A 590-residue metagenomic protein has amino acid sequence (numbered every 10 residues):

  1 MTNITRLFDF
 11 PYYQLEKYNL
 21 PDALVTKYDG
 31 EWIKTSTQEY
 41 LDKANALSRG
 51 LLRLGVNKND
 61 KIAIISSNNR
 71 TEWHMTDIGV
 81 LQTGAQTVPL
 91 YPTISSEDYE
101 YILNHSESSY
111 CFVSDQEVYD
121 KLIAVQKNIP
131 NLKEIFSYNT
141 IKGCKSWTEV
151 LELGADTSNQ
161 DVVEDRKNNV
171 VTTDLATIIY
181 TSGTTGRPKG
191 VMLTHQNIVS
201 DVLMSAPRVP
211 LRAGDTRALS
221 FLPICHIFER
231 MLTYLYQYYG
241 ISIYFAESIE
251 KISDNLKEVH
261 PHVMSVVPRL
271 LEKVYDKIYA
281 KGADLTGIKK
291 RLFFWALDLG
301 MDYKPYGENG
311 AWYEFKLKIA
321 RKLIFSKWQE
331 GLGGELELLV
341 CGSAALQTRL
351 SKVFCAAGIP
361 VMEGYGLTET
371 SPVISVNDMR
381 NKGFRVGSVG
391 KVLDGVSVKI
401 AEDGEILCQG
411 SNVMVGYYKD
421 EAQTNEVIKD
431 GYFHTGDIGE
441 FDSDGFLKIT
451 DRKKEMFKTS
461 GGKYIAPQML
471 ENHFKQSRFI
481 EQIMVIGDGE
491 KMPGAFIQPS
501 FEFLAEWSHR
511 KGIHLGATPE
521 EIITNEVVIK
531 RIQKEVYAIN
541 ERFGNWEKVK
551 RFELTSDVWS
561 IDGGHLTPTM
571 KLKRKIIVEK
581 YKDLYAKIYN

Functional and structural regions predicted by a protein language model:
L20-D22, A155-Y180, R187, L211-R217: Conserved pre-ATP/AMP-binding loop-to-beta segment of ANL
L24-T71, T76-I78, S95-E100, T148-A155 (+1 more regions): Conserved AMP-binding/adenylate-forming core of the ANL superfamily
K34-Q38, A176-V202: Conserved AMP-binding A3 loop
L54, V392-T459, Q476: Conserved ATP-binding/catalytic segment of the ANL
P92-A124, D201-L219, I249-V263, G331: Conserved ATP-dependent adenylate/AMP-binding module captured primarily in the ANL superfamily
E117-T172, I278-K327: ANL superfamily adenylate-forming
V199-R217, I224-F325, E335: Conserved AMP-binding/adenylation subdomain of ANL enzymes
K382, V386, V413-G436, E471 (+2 more regions): Conserved ANL (AMP-binding/adenylate-forming) active-site segment centered on the GW(Y/F)…HTG consensus within
